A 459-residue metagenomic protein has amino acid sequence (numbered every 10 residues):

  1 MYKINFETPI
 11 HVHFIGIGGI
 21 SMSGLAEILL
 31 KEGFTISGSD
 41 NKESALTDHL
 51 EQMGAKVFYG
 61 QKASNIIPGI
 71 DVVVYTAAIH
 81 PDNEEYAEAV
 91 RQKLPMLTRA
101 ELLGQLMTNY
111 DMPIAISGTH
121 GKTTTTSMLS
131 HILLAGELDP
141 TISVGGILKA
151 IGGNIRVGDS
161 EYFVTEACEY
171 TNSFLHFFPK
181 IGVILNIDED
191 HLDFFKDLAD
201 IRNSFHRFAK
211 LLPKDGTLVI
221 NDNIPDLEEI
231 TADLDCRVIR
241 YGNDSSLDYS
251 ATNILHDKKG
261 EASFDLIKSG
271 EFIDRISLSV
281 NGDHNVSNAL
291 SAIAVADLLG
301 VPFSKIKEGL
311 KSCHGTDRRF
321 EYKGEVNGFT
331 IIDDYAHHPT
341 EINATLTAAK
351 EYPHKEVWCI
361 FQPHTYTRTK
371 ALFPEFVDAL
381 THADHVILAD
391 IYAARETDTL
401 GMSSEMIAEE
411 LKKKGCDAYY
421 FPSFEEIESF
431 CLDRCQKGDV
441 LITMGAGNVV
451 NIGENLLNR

Functional and structural regions predicted by a protein language model:
Y2-H13, S21, L25-E32, Y110 (+3 more regions): Nucleotide phosphate-binding/pyrophosphate-handling subdomain across enzymes that bind or process nucleotide phosphates
N5-F6, I28-F34, E51, N65-P68 (+6 more regions): Phosphate-binding loop of NTP-binding sites
V12-F14, V73, I114, P140 (+3 more regions): Conserved hydrophobic helix-helix packing surfaces used for dimerization/oligomerization
V12-I17, M444: Conserved N-terminal Rossmann-fold NAD(P)-binding element of oxidoreductases
T35-H49: NAD(P)-binding Rossmann-fold cofactor-contacting core
S39-D40, F58-Q61, L97-G104, S143-G146 (+4 more regions): Beta-strand->loop->alpha-helix junctions that form or flank phosphate-binding loops in nucleotide-handling enzymes
P68-V72, E161, K437-D439: Short acidic/histidine-rich motifs immediately flanking catalytic phosphotransfer sites in two-component signaling
G260, V377-K437: C-terminal helical cap/extension that packs against the catalytic core of soluble nucleotide-cofactor enzymes
